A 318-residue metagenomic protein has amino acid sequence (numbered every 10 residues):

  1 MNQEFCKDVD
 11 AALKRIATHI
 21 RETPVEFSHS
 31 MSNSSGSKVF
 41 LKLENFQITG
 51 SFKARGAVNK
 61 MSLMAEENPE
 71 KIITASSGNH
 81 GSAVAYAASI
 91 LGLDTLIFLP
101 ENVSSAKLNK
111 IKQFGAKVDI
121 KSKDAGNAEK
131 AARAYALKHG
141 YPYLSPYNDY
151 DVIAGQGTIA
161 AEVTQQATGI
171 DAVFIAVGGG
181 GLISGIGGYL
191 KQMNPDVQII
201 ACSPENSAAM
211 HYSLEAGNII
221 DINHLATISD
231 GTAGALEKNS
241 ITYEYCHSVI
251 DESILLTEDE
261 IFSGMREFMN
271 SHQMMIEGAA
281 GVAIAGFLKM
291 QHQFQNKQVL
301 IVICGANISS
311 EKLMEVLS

Functional and structural regions predicted by a protein language model:
M1-S318: PLP-dependent amino-acid enzyme catalytic core
